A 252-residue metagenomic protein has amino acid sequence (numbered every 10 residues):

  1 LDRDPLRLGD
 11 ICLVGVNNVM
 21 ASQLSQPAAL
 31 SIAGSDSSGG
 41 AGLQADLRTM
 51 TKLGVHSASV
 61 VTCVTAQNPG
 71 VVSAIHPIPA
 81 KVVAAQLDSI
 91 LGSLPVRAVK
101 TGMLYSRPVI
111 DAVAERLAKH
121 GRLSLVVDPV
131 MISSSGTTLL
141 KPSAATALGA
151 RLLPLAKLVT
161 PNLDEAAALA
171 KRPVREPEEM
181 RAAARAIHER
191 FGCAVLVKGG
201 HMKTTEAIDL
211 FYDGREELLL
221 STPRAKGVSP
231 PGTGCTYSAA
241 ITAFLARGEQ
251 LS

Functional and structural regions predicted by a protein language model:
A21-Q26, G42, T205-L220: Acidic-glycine-rich active-site phosphate/pyrophosphate-binding loop
A21-S31, L47-L139: Conserved N-terminal subdomain of the carbohydrate kinase-like
I32-S38, L218-G232: Short pre-catalytic strand/loop immediately N-terminal to key active-site residues, enriched for Gly-Thr
Q44, T49, A167-A168, G227-L251: Short, small-residue alpha-helix embedded
L53-A58, L218, F244-S252: Phosphate-handling active-site elements
P142-E217, E249-L251: Conserved phosphate/ATP/ADP-binding segment of small-molecule kinases
